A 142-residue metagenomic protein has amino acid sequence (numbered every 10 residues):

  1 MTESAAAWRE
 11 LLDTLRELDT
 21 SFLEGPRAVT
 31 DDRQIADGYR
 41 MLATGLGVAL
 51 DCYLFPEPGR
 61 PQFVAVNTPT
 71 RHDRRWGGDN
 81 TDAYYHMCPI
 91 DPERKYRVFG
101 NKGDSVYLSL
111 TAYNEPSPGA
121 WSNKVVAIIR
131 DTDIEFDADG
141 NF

Functional and structural regions predicted by a protein language model:
M1-F142: A compositional/structural signature for long, glycine/proline-rich flexible linkers and loops on extracytoplasmic
